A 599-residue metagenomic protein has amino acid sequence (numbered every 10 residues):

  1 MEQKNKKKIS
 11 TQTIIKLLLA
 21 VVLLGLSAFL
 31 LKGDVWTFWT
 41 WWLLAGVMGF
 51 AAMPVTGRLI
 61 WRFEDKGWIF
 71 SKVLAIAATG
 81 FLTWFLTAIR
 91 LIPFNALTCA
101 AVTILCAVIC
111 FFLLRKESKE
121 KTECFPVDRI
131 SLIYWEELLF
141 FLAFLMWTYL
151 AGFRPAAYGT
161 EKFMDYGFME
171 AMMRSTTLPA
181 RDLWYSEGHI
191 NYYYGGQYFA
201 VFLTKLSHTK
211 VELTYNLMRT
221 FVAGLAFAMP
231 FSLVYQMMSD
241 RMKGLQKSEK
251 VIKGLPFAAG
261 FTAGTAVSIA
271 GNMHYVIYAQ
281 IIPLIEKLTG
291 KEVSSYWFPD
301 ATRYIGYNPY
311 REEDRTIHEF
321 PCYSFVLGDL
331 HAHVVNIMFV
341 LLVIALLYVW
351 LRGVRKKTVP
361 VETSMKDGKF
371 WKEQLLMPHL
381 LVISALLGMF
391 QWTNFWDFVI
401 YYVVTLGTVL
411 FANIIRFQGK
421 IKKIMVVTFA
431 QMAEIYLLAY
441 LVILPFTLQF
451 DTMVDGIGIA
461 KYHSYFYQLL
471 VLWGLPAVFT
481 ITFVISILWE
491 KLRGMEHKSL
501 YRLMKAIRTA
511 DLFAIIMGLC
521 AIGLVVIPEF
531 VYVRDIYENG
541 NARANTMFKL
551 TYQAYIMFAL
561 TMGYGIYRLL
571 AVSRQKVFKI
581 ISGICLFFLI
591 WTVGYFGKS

Functional and structural regions predicted by a protein language model:
M1-I130, A439-I487, K491, C520-P528 (+1 more regions): Membrane-embedded, hydrophobic transmembrane alpha-helices
M1-S27, I92-Y149, L245-G264, K369-P378 (+2 more regions): Start-transfer (signal-anchor) and selected internal transmembrane alpha helices of multi-pass inner/ER membrane
D34-T40, I89-L97, A157-K162, S186-G188 (+7 more regions): Membrane-helix boundary/interfacial segments in multi-pass membrane proteins
V35-W39, L43, R129-L138, L142-L342: Active-site lumenal/periplasmic loops and adjacent helix-entry segments of GT-C-fold, multi-pass membrane
A223, Y401, N541-L569: Hydrophobic/aromatic-rich transmembrane helices and adjacent perimembrane loops
I269-M273, P445-T447, E529-V531, C585-S599: Transmembrane alpha-helical segments
S324-L327, L381-T393: Membrane-interface alpha helices of multi-pass inner-membrane proteins
T428-Y440, K498-R502, L569-K598: Signature aromatic-anchored transmembrane alpha helix within multi-pass, membrane-resident enzymes that catalyze glycan
